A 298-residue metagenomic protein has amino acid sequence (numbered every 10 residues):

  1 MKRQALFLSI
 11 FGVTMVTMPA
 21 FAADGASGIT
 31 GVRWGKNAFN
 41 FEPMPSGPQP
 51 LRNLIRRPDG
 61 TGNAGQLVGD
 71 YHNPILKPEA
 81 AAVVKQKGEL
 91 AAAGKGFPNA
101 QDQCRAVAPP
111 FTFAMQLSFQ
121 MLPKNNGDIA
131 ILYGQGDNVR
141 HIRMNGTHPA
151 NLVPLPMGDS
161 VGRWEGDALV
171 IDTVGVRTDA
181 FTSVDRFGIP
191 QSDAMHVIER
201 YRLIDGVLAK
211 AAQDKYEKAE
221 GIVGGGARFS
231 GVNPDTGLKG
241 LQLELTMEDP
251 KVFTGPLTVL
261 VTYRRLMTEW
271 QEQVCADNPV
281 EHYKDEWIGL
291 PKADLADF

Functional and structural regions predicted by a protein language model:
M1-L8: Bacterial N-terminal signal peptides that target proteins for export
K2, V16-P19, P45: Position-driven detector of the extreme protein N-terminus
L8-T17: Bacterial N-terminal signal peptides
A22-F298: PEST-like low-complexity, intrinsically disordered acidic/proline/serine-rich tracts that flank trafficking/processing
